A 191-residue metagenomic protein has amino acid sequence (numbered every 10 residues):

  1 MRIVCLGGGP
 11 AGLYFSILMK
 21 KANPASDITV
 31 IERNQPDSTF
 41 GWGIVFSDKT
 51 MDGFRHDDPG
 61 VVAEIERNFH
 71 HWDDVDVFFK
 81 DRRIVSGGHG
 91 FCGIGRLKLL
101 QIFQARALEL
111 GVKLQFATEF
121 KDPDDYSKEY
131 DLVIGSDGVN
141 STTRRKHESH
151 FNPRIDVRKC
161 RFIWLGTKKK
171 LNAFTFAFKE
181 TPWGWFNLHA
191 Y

Functional and structural regions predicted by a protein language model:
M1-A11: Beta1/beta-strand and adjacent pyrophosphate-binding region of the FAD-binding site in flavoprotein oxidoreductases
L6, L18-G41: Glycine-rich FAD pyrophosphate-binding loop
A11, F15, P36, N140: Conserved Rossmann-like nucleotide-cofactor binding loop
T29, K113-Q115: General small-molecule cofactor/ligand-binding pocket signal
S38-Q104: Active-site-adjacent segment of FAD-dependent monooxygenases/related oxidoreductases
A105, Y126-Y191: Conserved FAD-binding catalytic core of PHBH/FMO-like flavoproteins
Q115-Y126: A conserved short coil-to-beta-strand element within the FAD-binding core of flavoproteins
